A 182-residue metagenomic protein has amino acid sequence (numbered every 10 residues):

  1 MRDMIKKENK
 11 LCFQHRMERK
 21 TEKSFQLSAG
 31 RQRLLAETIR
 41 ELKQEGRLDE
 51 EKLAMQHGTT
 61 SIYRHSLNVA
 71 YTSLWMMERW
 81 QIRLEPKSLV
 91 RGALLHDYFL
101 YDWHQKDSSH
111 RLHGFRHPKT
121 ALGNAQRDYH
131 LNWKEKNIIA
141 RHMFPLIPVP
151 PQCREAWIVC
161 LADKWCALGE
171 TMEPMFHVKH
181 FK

Functional and structural regions predicted by a protein language model:
M1-K182: Metal-dependent phosphohydrolase cores
